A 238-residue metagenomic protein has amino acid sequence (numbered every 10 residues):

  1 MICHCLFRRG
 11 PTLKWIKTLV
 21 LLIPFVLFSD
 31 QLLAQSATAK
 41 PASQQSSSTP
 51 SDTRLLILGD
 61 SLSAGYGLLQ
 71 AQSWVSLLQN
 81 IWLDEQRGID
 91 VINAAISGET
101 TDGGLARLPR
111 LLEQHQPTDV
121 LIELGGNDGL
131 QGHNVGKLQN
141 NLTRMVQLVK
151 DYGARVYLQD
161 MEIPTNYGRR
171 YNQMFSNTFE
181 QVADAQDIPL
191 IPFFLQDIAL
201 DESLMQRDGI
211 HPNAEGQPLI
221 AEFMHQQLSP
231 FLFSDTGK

Functional and structural regions predicted by a protein language model:
C3, W15, S51-T53, G59-D60 (+1 more regions): Membrane-interface segments of envelope glycosyltransferases acting on lipid-linked substrates or membrane lipids
C3-V20: Bacterial N-terminal signal peptides that target proteins for export
T18-D30: Bacterial N-terminal signal peptides
T38-S97, R107-Q116: Serine-esterase "nucleophile elbow" of acetyl-processing enzymes
G67, I92-T100, G129-H133, G209: Acidic/histidine-rich helix-loop elements that form or flank divalent-metal/phosphate-binding sites at the catalytic
L105-K238: Alpha-helical cap/lid subdomain in secreted, periplasmic, or secretory-pathway luminal O-acyl-processing enzymes
